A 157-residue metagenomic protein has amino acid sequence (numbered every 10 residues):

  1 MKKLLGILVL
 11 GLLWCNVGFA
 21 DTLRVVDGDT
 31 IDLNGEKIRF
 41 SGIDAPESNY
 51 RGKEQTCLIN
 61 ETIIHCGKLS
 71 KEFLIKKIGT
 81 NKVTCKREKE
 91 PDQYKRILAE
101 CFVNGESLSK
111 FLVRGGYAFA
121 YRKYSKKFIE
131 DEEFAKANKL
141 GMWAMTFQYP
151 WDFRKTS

Functional and structural regions predicted by a protein language model:
L4-S157: Small beta-barrel nucleic-acid-binding modules, primarily SNase/OB-fold domains and secondarily Tudor-like barrels
